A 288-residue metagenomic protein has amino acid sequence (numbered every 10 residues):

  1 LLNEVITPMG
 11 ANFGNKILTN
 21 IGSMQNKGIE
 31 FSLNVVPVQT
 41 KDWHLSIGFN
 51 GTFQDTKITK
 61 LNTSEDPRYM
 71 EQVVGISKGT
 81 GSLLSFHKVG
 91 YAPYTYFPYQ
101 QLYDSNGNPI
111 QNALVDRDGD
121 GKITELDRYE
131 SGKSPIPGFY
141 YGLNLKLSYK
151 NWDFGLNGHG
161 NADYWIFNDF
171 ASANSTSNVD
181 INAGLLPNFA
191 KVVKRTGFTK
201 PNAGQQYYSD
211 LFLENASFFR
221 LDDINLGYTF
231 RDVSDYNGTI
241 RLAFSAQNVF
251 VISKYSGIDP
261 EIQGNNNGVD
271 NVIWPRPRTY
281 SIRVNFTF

Functional and structural regions predicted by a protein language model:
L1-F13, D42-I47, T52: Membrane-embedded beta-barrel scaffold of Gram-negative outer-membrane proteins
L1-I6, F53-Q72, D163-F189, I252-E261: Outer-membrane beta-barrel and related beta-rich outer-membrane complex signature in Gram-negative bacteria
L2-P8, N15-M24, K60-S64, F86-H87 (+5 more regions): Extracellular/periplasm-exposed beta-strand and loop segments of Gram-negative cell-envelope proteins, dominated by
A11, L18-K27, E71-F97, Y103-N108 (+3 more regions): C-terminal beta-signal and terminal closure region of outer-membrane beta-barrel proteins
T19-Q25, I29, V36-P135, K254: Conserved small-residue
K27-P37, L45-F53, Y141-L147, W152-G160 (+3 more regions): Membrane-embedded beta-strands that build the outer-membrane beta-barrel scaffold
T63-V73, H87-K88, A92, Y99-Q101 (+6 more regions): Membrane-proximal, glycine/serine-rich, low-complexity loop/turn segments characteristic of large bacterial
N108, N161-Q247: Extracytoplasmic gating/loop element in the C-terminal half of outer-membrane beta-barrel translocons and assembly
